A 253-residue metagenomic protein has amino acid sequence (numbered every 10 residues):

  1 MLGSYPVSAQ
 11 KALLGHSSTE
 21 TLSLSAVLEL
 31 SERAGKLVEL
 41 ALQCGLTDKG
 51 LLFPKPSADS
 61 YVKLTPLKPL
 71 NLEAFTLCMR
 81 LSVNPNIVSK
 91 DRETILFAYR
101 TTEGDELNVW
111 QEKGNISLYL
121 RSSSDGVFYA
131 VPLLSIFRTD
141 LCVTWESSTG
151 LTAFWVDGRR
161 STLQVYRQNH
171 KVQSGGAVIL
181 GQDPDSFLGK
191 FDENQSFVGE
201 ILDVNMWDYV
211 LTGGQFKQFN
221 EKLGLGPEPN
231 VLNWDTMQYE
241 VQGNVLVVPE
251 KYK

Functional and structural regions predicted by a protein language model:
M1-K253: Extracellular glycan-associated modules
